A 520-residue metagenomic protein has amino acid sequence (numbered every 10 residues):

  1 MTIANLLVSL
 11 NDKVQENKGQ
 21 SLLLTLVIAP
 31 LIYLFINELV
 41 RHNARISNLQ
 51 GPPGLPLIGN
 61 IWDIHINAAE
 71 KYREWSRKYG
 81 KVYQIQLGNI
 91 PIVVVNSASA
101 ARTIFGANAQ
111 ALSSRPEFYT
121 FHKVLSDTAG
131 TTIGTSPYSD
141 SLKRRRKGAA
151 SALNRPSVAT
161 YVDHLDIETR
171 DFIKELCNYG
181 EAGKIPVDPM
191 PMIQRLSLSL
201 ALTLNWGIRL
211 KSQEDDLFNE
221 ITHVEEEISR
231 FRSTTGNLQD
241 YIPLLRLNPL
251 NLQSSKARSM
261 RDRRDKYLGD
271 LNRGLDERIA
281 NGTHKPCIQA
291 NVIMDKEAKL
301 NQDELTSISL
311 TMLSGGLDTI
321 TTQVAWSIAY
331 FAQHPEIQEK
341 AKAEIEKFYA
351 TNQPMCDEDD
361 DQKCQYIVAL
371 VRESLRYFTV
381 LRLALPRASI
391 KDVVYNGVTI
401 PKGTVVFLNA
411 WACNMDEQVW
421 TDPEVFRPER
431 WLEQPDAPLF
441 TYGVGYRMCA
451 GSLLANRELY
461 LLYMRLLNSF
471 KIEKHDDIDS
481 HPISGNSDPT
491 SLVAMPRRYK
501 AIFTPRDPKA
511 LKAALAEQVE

Functional and structural regions predicted by a protein language model:
T2-S126, D140, R144, D166-D171 (+4 more regions): N-terminal membrane-proximal hinge/A-helix region immediately C-terminal to the signal-anchor transmembrane segment
G51-L57, D166, N219-E227, G282-V292 (+7 more regions): Cytochrome P450 I-helix active-site segment
P52-R73, P91, Y119-W206, N219-G274 (+3 more regions): Cytochrome P450 catalytic-domain helical core, especially the substrate-recognition surface and oxygen-activation
I61-E74, K78-G80, K266, D270 (+3 more regions): Conserved cytochrome P450 K-helix E-x-x-R motif and the immediately C-terminal K′/meander segment
T131, L310, N396, W431-L462 (+1 more regions): Cytochrome P450 heme-thiolate "Cys pocket" and heme-binding signature region
S197-A201, M260-L271, M294-E346, S374 (+4 more regions): Central I-helix of cytochrome P450 enzymes
P335-I337, S452-P496, T504, A510: Cytochrome P450 heme-binding "Cys pocket" and the immediately downstream C-terminal segment
L408-Q434, Q518-V519: Conserved cytochrome P450 K-helix/beta-meander segment immediately N-terminal to the heme-binding cysteine loop
